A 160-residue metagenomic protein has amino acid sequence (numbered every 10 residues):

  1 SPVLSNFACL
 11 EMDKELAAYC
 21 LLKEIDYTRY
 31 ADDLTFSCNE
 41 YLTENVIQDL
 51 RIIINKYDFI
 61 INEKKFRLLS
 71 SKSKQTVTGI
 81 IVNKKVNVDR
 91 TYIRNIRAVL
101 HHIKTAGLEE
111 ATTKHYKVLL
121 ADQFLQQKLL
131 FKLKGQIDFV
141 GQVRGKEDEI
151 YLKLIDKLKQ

Functional and structural regions predicted by a protein language model:
S1, C20-C38: Catalytic palm active-site di-aspartate
F7-A18, E40-Q160: Right-hand nucleic-acid polymerase module
